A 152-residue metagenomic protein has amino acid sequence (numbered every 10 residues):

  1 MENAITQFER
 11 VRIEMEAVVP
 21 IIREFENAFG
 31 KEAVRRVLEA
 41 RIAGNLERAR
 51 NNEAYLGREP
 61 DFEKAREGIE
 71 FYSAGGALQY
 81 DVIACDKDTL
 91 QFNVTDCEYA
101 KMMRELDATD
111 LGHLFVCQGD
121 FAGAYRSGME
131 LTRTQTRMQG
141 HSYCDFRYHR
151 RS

Functional and structural regions predicted by a protein language model:
M1-L90, E98-V116, E130-Y143, R150-S152: N-terminal accessory segment detector
F121: Ligand-binding pocket scaffold of soluble enzyme catalytic domains
